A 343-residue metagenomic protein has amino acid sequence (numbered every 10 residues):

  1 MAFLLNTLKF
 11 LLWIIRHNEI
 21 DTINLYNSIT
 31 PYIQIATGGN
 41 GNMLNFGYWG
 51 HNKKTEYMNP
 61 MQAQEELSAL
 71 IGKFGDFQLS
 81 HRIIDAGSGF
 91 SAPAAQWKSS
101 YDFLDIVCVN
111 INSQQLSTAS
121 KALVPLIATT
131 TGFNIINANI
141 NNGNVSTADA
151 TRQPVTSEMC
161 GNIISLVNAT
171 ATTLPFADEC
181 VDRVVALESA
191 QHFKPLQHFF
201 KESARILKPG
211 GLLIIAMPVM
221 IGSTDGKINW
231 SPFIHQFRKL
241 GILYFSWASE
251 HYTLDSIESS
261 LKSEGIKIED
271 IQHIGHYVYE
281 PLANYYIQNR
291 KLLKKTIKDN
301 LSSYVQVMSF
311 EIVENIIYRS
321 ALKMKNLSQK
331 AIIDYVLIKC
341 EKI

Functional and structural regions predicted by a protein language model:
M1-T37: N-terminal auxiliary segments of SAM/dcSAM-dependent transferases
M61-L79: Conserved alpha-helix/loop element of class I SAM-dependent methyltransferases that forms part of the SAM/SAH-binding
R82-A128, G132, I136-N139, T156-T173: Class I SAM-dependent methyltransferase SAM/SAH-binding core
T172-V184: A short acidic, Gly/Pro-enriched loop at the edge of an enzyme's catalytic core that lines a small-molecule cofactor
R183-P195: A short SAM/SAH-binding and catalytic strip from SAM-dependent methyltransferases
Q197-L212: A short glycine-rich, Lys/Arg-flanked "PGG" loop and its adjoining helix->strand segment in the class I
I214-K239: Conserved class I S-adenosyl-L-methionine
I228, L240-L327: Substrate-binding/catalytic lobe of Class I Rossmann-like enzymes that use SAM or dcSAM, i.e., the mid-to-C-terminal
